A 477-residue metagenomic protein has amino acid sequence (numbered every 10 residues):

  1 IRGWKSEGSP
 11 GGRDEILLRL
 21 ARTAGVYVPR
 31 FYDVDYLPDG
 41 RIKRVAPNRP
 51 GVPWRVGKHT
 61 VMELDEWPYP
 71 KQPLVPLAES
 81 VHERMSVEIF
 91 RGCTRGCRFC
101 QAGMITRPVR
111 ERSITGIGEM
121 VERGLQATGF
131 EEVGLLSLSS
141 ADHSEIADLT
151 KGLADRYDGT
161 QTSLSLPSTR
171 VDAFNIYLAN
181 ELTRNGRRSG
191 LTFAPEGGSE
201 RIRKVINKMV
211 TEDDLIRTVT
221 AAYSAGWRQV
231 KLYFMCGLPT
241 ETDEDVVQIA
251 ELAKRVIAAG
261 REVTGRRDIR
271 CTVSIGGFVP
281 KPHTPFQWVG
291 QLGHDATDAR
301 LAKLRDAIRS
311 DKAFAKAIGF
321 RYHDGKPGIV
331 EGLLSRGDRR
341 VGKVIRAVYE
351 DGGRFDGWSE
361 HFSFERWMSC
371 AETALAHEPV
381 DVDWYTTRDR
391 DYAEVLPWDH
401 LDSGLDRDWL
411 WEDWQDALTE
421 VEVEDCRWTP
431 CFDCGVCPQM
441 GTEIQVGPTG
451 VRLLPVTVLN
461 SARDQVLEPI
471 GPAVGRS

Functional and structural regions predicted by a protein language model:
I1-A102, P108-V109, E331, S335 (+2 more regions): Acidic, low-complexity intrinsically disordered segments
I1-K5, M104, D148-A154, A179-N185 (+5 more regions): Short secondary-structure boundary/capping segments
D14-G25, R30-V61, D65, V109-S113 (+10 more regions): Terminal amphipathic helices with adjacent charged low-complexity linkers/tails
D33-P38, S144-E145, F174-L178, E200-I206 (+6 more regions): Flexible glycine/acidic-rich beta-alpha junction loops that bind and position SAM and/or redox cofactors in anaerobic
E88-R98, D142-S144, E422-P438: Cysteine-centered iron-sulfur cluster-binding motifs in ferredoxin-type domains/subunits of redox enzymes
M120-S140, W428, S461-G475: Short Fe-S-cluster ligation motifs
E122-G276, P280: Conserved SAM/AdoMet-binding glycine-rich loop
S310-S477: Radical SAM enzyme core and accessory elements
